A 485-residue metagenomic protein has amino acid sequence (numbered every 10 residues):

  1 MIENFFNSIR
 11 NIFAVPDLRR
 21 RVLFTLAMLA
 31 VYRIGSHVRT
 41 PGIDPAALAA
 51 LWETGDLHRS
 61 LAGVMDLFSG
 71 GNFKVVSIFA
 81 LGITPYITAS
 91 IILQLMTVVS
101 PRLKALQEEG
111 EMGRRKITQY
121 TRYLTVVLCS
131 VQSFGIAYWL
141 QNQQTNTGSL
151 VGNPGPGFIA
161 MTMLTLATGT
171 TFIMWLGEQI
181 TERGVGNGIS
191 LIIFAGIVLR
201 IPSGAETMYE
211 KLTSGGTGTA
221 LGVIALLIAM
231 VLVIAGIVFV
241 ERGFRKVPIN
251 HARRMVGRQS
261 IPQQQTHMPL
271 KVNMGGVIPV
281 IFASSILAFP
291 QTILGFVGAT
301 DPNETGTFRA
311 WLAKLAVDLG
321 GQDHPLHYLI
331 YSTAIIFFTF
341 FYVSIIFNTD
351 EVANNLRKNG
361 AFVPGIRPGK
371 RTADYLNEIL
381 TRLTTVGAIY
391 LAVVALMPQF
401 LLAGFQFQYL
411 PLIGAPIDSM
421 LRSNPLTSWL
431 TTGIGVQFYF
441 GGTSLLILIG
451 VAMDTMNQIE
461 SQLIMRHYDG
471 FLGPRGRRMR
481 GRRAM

Functional and structural regions predicted by a protein language model:
M1-Q107, M112-M485: N-terminal cationic and glycine-rich segments that engage phosphates or anionic surfaces
